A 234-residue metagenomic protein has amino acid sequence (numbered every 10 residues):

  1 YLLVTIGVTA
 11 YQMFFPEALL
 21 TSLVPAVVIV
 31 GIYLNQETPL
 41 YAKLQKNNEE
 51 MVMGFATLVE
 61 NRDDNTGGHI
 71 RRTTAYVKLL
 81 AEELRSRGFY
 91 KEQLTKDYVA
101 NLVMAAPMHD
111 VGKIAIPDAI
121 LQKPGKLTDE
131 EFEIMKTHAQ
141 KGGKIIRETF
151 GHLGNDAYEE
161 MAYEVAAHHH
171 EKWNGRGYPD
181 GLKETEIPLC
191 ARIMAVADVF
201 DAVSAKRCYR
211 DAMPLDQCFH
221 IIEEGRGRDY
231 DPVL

Functional and structural regions predicted by a protein language model:
Y1-K46: Interfacial "cap-and-anchor" motif at the non-cytosolic start of specific transmembrane alpha-helices
E50-L234: Histidine- and acidic-residue-rich, metal-dependent catalytic cores
